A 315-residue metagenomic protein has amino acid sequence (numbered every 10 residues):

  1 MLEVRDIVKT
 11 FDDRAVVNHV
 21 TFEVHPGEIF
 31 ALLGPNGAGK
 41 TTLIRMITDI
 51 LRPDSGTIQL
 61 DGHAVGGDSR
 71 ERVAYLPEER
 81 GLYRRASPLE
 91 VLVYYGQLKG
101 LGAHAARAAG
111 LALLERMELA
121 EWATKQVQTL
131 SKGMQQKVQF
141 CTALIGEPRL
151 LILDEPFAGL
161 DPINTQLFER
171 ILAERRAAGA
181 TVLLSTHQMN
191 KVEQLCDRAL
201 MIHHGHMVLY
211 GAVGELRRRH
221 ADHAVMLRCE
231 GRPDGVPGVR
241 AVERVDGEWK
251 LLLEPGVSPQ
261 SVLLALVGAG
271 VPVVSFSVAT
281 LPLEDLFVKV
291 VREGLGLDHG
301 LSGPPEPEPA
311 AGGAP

Functional and structural regions predicted by a protein language model:
T48: Helix-to-loop junction immediately C-terminal to a conserved catalytic motif
G56-S69: Conserved ABC transporter NBD signature motif
V93, Q97, H104-W122: Conserved ABC ATPase "signature" region
L151-E155, L160: Catalytic Walker B motif of ABC-type/P-loop ATPase nucleotide-binding domains
F168-E254: ABC transporter nucleotide-binding domain
A221-G294: Short, charged/small-residue-rich alpha-helical element at the C-terminal edge of ABC transporter nucleotide-binding
